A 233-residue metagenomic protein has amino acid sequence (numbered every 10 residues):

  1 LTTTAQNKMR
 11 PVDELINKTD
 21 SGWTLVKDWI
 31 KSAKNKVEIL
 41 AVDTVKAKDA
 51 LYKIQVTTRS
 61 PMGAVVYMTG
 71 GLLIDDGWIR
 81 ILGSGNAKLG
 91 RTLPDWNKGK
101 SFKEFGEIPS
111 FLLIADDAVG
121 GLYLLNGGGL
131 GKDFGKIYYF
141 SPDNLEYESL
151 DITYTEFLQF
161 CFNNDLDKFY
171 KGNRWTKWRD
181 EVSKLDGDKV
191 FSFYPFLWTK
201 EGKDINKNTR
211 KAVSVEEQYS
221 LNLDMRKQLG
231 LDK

Functional and structural regions predicted by a protein language model:
L1-N7: Bacterial Sec-dependent signal peptides at the C-terminal "C-region" and cleavage site
N7-L130, D180-K233: A surface-exposed partner-binding patch
G99, L113-A118, Y147-F160, N173-R179: Low-complexity, flexible helical/coil segments
D133-Y170: Compact, glycine/acidic-enriched structural inserts
F157-P195: Short aromatic loop motif centered on NTY/YTY
